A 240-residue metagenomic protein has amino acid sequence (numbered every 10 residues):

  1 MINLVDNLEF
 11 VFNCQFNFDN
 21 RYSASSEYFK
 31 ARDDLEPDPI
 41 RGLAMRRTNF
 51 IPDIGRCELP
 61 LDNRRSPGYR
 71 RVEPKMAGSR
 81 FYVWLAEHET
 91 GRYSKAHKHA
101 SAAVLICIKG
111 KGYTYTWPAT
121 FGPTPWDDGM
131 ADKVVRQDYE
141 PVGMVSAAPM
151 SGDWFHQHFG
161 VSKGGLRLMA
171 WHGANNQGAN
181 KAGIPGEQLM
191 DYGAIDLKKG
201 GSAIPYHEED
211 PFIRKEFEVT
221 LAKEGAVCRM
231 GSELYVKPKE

Functional and structural regions predicted by a protein language model:
M1-F18, L105-I106, S146, W154-G183: A short hydrophobic beta-strand segment most commonly corresponding to one strand of the jelly-roll/cupin
F12-R80, W84, P211-E240: A short, N-terminal "cap"/entry segment at the start of jelly-roll beta-barrel domains of the cupin/DSBH fold
W84, A103, V134-D138, Q157: Short, conserved secondary-structure segments in the cores of folded domains
A86, A174-K198: Non-heme Fe(II)/2-oxoglutarate
E89-T90, K98-M130: Glycine- and acidic-residue-biased ligand/ion/polar-headgroup-sensing regions
H97-A100, G160-S162: Short glycine/proline-enriched turns and hinge-like loops at secondary-structure junctions
P118-G152: Short acidic-glycine-tyrosine-enriched beta hairpin
